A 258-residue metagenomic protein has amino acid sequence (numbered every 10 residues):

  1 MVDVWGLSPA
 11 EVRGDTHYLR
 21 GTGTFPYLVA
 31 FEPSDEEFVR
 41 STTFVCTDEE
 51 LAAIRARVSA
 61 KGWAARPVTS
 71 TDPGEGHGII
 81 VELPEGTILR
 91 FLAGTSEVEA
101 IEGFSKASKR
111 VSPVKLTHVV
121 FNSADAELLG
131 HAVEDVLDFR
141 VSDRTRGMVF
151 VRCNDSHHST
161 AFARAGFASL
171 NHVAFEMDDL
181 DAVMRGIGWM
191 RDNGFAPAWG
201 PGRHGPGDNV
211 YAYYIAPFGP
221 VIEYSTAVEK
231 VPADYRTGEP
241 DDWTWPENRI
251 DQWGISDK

Functional and structural regions predicted by a protein language model:
M1, L7, L19, V29-A30 (+9 more regions): Short, structured motif recognition centered on aromatic/hydrophobic residues
M1-P26, S70-P73, F121-H158, A163: Core segments of cupin and vicinal oxygen chelate
S8, Y27-V29, A64-P67, S159-A161 (+1 more regions): A short linear hydrophobic-aromatic micro-motif
G14, T43-I88, S123-L128, F175-I222 (+1 more regions): Vicinal oxygen chelate
T16-P26, E32-V119, M148-V149: Active-site-adjacent scaffolding segments
P26-L28, S41, H118, H158-T160 (+2 more regions): Histidine-centered active-site/metal-ligand motif
V39-T43, S96-E127, R140, A168-F175 (+2 more regions): N-terminal beta-strand motif that seeds the catalytic metal site of vicinal oxygen chelate
E75, K115, T145, S156 (+2 more regions): Exposed loop/turn and edge beta-strand positions of beta-sandwich/beta-sheet ligand-binding modules
